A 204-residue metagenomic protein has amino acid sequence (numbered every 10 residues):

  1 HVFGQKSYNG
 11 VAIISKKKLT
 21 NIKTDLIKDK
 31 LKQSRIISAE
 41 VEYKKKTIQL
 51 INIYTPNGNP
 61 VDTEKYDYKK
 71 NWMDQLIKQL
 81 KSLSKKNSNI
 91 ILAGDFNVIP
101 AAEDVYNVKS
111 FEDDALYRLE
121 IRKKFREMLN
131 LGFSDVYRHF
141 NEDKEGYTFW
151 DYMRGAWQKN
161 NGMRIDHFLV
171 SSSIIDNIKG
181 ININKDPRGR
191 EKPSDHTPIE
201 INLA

Functional and structural regions predicted by a protein language model:
H1-P60: Structured beta-strand-rich core segments of catalytic domains in phosphoester-bond hydrolases
V2, I14, I91-G94, S134-R138: Active-site neighborhood of phospho(di)ester-bond hydrolases with catalytic His/Asp-centered motifs
K17, K86-N87, L131-G132: Structured helix-beta-strand junction loops
N21-L26, A101-A204: Metal-dependent phosphoester-hydrolase catalytic domains
I27, T55-M73, K109-D114: Surface-exposed cleft-lining segments at the edges of enzyme active sites
K46-T47, N87-N89: Short coil/turn segments at beta-strand junctions that form active-site/ligand-binding loops
Y66-N87: A long, amphipathic alpha-helix that forms part of the scaffold/cap immediately adjacent to metal-dependent active
S88-A102, Y106: Acidic/histidine-rich, metal-coordinating catalytic segments
